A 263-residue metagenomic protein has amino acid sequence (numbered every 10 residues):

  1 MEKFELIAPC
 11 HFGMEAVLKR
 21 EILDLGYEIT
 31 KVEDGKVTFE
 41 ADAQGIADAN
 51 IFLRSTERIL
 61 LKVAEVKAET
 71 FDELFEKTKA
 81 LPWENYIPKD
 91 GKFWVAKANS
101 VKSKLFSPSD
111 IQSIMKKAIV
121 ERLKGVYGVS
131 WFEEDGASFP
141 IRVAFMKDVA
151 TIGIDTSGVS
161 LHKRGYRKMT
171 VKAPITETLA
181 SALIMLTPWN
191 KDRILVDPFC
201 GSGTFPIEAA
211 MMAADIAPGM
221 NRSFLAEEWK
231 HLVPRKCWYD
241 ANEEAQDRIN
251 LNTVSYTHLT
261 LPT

Functional and structural regions predicted by a protein language model:
E2, M146-K147: Short flexible coil/turn linkers enriched for glycine and charged/polar residues that connect secondary-structure
E2-A137: Non-catalytic nucleic-acid substrate-recognition regions in nucleic-acid-modifying enzymes
C10-M14, A150-N190, P218-M220: S-adenosyl-L-methionine
D42, A98, M146, G153-V159: Generic beta-structure capping elements
A98, L161-R164, R248-N250: Short glycine/proline-rich turn/loop motifs
I175-L259: Conserved S-adenosyl-L-methionine
